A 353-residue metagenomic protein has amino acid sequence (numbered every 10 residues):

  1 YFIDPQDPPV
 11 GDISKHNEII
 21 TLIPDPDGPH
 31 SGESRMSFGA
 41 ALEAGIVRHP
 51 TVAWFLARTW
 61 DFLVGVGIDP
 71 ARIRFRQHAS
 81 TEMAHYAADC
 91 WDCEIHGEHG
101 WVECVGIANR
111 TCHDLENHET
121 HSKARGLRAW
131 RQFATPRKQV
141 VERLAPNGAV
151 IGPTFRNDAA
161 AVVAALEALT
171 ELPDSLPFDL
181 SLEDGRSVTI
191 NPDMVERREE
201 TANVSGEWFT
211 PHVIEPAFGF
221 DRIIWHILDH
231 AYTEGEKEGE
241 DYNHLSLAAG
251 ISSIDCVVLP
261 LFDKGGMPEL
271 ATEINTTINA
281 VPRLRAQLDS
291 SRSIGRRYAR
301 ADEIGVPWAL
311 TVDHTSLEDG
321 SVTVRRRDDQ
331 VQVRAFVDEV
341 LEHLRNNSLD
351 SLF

Functional and structural regions predicted by a protein language model:
Y1-L284, D289, T315-E318, V322-F353: TRNA-recognition modules of translation machinery and tRNA-sensing kinases, especially anticodon-binding
L284-V312, S316: Aromatic- and charge-enriched substrate-recognition/interaction segments in catalytic or ligand-/protein-binding
